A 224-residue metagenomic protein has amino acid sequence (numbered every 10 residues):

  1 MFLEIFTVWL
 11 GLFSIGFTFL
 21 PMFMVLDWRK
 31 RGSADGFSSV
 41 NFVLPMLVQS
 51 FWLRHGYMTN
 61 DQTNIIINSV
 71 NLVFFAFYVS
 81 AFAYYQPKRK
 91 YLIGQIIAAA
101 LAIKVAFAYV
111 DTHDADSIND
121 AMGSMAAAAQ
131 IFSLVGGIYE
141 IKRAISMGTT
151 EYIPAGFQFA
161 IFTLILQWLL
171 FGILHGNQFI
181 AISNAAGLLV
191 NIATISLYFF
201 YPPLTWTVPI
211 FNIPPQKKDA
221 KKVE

Functional and structural regions predicted by a protein language model:
M1-E224: Alpha-helical membrane-protein topology signature
